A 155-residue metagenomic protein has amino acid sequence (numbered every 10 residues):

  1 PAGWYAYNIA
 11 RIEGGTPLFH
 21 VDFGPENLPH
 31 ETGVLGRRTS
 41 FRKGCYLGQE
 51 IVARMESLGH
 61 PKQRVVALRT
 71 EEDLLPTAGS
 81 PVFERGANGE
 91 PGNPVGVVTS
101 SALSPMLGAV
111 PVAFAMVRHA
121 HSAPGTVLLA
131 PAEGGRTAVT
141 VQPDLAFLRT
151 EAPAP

Functional and structural regions predicted by a protein language model:
P1-P17: Acidic, low-complexity central loop/insert segments
A10, N27, T32-Q49, A53-P155: Glycine-rich, small/acidic residue-mixed loop/short-helix segments
H20: Active-/binding-site microenvironments in catalytic and ligand-binding cores
F23-G24: A short secondary-structure junction signal
